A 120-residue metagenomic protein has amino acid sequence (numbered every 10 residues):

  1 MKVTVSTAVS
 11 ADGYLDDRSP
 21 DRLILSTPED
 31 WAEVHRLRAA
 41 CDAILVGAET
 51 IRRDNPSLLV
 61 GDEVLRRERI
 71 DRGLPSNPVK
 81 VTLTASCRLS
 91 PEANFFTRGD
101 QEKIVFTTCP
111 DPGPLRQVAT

Functional and structural regions predicted by a protein language model:
K2-T120: Active-site ligand-binding patch in enzyme domains
